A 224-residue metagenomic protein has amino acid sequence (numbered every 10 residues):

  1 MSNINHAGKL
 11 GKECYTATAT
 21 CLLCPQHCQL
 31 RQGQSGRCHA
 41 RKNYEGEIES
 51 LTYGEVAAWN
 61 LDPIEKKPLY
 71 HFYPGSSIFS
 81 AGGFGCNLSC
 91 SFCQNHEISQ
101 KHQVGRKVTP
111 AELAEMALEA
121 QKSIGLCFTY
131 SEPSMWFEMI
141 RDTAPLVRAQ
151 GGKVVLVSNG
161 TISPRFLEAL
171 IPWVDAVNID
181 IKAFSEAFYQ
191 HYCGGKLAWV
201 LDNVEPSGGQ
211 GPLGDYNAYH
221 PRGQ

Functional and structural regions predicted by a protein language model:
M1-S76: Flexible, acidic/Gly-rich N-terminal and inter-domain linker regions that tether and position cofactor-handling modules
Q26-Q29, G33, N43, S91 (+3 more regions): Generic secondary-structure signature for well-ordered alpha-helical cores
K42-A176, S185: Conserved Radical SAM active-site core
E138, E168, A198-E205, G214: Internal, well-ordered alpha-helical scaffold/interface segments that support domain packing or protein-protein contacts
K182: Cell-envelope and extracellular/periplasmic
E186-Y192, V204-Q224: Conserved strand-turn element in the central/C-terminal portion of the radical SAM core barrel that lines
H191-W199: Alpha-helix N-cap and loop-to-helix initiation/capping positions
